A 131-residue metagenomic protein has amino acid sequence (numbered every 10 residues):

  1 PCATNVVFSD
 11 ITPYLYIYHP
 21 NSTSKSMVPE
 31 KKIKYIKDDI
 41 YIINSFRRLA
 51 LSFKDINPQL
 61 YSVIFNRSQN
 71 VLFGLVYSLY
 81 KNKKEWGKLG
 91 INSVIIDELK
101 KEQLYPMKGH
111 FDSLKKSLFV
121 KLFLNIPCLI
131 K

Functional and structural regions predicted by a protein language model:
P1-T12: A short, conserved alpha-helix in the catalytic core of glycosyltransferases
T4-N5, Y41, V71: Secondary-structure boundary/capping motif
V6, I56, L104-Y105: A general structural signal for well-ordered secondary-structure junctions
P13-P20, S26-D55, G74, K81-E102: Catalytic core of nucleotide-sugar-dependent glycosyltransferases
R47-P58, F111-K121: Noncatalytic linker/hinge segments flanking ATPase motor cores
I56-R67: All-alpha amphipathic helical-bundle segments outside canonical DNA-binding/catalytic cores that form hydrophobic
F65-S78: Amphipathic alpha-helical repeat scaffolds of TPR domains
L79-K131: Membrane-interface aromatic/basic loop that binds lipid-linked glycans or pyrophosphate carriers, typified by
